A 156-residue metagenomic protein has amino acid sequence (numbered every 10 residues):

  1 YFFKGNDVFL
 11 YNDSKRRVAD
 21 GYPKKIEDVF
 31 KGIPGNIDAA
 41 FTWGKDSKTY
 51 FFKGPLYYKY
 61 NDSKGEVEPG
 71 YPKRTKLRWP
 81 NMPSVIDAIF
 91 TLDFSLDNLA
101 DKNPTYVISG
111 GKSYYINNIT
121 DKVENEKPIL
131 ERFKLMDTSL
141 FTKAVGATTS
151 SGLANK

Functional and structural regions predicted by a protein language model:
Y1-K156: Disulfide-stabilized extracellular ectodomains of secreted/luminal proteins, especially beta-rich
